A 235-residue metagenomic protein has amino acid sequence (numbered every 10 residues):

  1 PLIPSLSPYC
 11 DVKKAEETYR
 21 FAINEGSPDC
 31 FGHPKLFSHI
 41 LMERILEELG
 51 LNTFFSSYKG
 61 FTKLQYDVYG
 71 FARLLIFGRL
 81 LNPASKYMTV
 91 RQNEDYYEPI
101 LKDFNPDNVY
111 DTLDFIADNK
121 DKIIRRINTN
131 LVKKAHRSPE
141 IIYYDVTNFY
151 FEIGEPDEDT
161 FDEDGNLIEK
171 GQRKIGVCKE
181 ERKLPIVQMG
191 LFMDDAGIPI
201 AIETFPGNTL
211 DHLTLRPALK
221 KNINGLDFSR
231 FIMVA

Functional and structural regions predicted by a protein language model:
P1-E169, K183, M189-N208: Dynamic "connector" segments at or just before major functional cores
Y69, T214, A235: Short, glycine/acidic-rich beta->alpha junctions
D95, F115, K220-F228: Conserved helix-loop functional segments at active or binding sites
E169-I175: Short Pro/Gly-enriched beta-strand edge/turn motifs at strand-loop
G176-E180: Conserved beta-alpha junction segments in alpha/beta enzyme cores
E203-G225: Active-site beta-loop-alpha junctions of metal-dependent nucleic acid enzymes, especially the RNase H-like/DDE
F228-A235: Phosphate/diphosphate-binding loops
